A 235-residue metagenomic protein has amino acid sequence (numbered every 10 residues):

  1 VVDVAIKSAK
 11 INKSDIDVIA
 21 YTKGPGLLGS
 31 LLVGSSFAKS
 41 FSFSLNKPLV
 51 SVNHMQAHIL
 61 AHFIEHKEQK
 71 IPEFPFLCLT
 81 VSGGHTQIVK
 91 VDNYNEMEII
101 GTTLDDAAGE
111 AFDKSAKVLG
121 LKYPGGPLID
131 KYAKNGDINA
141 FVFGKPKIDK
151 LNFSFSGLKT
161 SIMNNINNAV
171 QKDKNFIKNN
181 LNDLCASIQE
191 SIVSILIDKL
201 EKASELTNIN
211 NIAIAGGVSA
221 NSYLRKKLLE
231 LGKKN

Functional and structural regions predicted by a protein language model:
D3-K39, F43: Short beta-strand-loop/turn "lid" adjacent to the catalytic site in phosphate-handling enzymes
N12-K23, T207-S219: Short glycine-rich phosphate-binding loop at a beta-alpha junction
V18-A20, S30, I71, F76-T80: Short glycine-aspartate micro-motif
A38-I59, T103-D105: Short, acidic/small-residue loops that bind anionic groups at enzyme active sites
V52-F76: Conserved phosphate-binding catalytic cores of ATP/NTP-utilizing and phosphoryl-transfer enzymes
Q56, D92-D137, T160, N164-N168: Glycine-rich phosphate-binding loop plus the immediately following alpha-helix
C78-T80, T86-K90: Short beta-strand scaffold segments in enzyme catalytic cores
D130-I212, S222-N235: A contiguous, well-structured pocket-lining segment that forms one wall/lid of small-molecule binding clefts in soluble
